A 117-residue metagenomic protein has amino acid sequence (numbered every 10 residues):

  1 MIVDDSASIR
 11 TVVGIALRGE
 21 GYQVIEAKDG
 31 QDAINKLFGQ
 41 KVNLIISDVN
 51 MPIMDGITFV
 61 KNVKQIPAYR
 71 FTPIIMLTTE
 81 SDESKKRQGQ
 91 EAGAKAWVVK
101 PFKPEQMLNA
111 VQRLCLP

Functional and structural regions predicted by a protein language model:
A7-I25, L114: Two-component/phosphorelay signaling modules centered on CheY-like receiver
E26-L44: Acidic, metal-coordinating helix/loop segments flanking the phosphotransfer/catalytic sites of two-component signaling
D48, T78: Active-site residues of response regulator receiver
M51: Receiver (REC) domain active-site loop signature in two-component systems and cognate sites in sensor histidine kinases
N62, K100: A Lys-centered signature of the CheY-like receiver
K95: Short, glycine/charged-rich "phosphate-handling" switch motifs in NTP-dependent and phosphotransfer domains
F102-Q112: C-terminal output helix
